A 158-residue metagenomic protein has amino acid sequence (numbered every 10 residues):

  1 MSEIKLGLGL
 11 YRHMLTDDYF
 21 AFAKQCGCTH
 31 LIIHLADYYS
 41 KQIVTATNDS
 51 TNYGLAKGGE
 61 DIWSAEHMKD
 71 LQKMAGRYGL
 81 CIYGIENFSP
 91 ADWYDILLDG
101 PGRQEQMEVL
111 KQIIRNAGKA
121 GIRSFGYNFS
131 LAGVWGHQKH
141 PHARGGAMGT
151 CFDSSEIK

Functional and structural regions predicted by a protein language model:
M1-K158: N-terminal pre-domain/capping segments
